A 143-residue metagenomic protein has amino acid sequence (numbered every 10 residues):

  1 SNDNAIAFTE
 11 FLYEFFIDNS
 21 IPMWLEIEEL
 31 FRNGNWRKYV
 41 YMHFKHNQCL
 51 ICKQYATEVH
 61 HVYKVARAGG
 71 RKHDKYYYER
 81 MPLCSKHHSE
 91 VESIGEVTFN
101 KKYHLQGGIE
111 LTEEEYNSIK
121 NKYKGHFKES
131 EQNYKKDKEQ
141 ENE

Functional and structural regions predicted by a protein language model:
S1-I6, N35-M42, D74: Short, charged/polar micro-motifs that form catalytic or ligand-binding hotspots
S1-L25: Charged, alpha-helical interface segments at or near domain boundaries
A7-F11, Y78-K86: Short amphipathic alpha-helical segments
I17-S20, K53, H88, E92: Hydrophobic/aromatic-lined pockets within catalytic cores
I27-Y39, V62-G70: Short Cys/His-rich Zn2+-coordinating modules
N33-H60, K86: Short cysteine-rich loop/turn motifs with clustered Cys
N47-R80, I94-V97: Histidine-centered nuclease catalytic patch
R71-Y78, S89-E143: Polybasic, low-complexity binding patches
